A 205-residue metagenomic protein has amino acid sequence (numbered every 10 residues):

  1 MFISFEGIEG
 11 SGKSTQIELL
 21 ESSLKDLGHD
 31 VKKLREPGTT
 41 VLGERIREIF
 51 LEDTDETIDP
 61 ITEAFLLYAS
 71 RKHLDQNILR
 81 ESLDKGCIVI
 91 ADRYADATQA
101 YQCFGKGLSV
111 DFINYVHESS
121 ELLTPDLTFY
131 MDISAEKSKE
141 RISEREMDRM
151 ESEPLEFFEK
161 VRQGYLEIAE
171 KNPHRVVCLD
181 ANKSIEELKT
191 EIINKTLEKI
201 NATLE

Functional and structural regions predicted by a protein language model:
F2: Walker A (P-loop) ATP-phosphate-binding motif of ABC ATPase nucleotide-binding domains
F5: Hydrophobic anchor at the beta1->P-loop junction of P-loop NTPases
G10: Walker A (P-loop) phosphate-binding loop of P-loop NTPases
K13: Conserved lysine of the Walker
Q16: Hydrophobic positions on the alpha1 helix immediately C-terminal to the Walker A/P-loop
E21, E136-E205: NTP-dependent small-molecule kinase module
H29-E121: ATP-dependent small-molecule kinase phosphotransfer cores that center on conserved nucleotide phosphate-binding segments
R93-Q163: A glycine- and Lys/Arg-enriched "phosphate-lid" helix/loop adjacent to the NTP-binding pocket of small-molecule kinases
